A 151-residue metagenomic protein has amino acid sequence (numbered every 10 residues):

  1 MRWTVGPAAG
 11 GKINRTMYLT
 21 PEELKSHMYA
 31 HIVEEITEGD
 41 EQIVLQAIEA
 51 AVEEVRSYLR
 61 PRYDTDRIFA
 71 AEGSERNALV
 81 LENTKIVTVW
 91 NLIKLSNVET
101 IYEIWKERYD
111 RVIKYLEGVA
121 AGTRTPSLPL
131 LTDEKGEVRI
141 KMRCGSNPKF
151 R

Functional and structural regions predicted by a protein language model:
M1-N77, K135-R151: Conserved short "hinge" loops at termini or chain/domain junctions
R2-G6, G11-K12, W90-R151: Short loop/turn elements at secondary-structure junctions
G39-Q42, Q46, L79, N83 (+2 more regions): Alpha-helix boundary/N-cap detector
E54, N83-K85, G122-R124: Functionally constrained cores in energy, signaling, and assembly domains
P61, N77-I101: Ordered, amphipathic secondary-structure segments that act as subunit-interaction surfaces in large macromolecular
